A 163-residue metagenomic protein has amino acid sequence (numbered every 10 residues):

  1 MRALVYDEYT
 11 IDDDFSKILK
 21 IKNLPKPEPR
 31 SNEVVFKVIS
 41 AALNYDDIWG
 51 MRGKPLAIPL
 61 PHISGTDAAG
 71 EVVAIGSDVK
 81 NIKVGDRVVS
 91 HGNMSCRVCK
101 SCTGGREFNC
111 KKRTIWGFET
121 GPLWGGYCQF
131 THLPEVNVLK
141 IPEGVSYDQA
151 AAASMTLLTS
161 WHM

Functional and structural regions predicted by a protein language model:
M1-V5: Short structural boundary motif marking the start of a folded domain
D7-D12, A41-L43: Short polar catalytic/cofactor-binding loops
I11-F15, K80: Short, solvent-exposed loop/turn segments that connect beta-strands within catalytic domains and beta-strand-rich
D14-P25: Short glycine/threonine/proline-enriched tight-turn/helix- or strand-capping micro-motif at secondary-structure
P25-L43, K54-T103, W124, P142-V145: Glycine-rich beta-strand-centered segment in the early N-terminal region that forms part of a ligand/cofactor-binding
Y45-G50: Adenylate-forming
R52-P55, R113: Short glycine/proline- and charge-enriched loop/turn segments that cap or connect secondary-structure elements
C96-M163: NAD(P)H dinucleotide-binding glycine-rich loop of Rossmann-like/cofactor-binding domains, especially the beta1-alpha1
